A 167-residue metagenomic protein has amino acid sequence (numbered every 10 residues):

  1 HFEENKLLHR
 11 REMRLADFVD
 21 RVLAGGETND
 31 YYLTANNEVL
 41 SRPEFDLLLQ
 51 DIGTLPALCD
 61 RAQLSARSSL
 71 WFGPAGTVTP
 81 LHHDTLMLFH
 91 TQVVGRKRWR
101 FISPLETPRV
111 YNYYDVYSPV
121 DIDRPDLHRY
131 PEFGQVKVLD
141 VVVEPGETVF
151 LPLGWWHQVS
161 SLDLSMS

Functional and structural regions predicted by a protein language model:
H1-T148, W156-S167: N-terminal accessory scaffold of Fe(II)-dependent oxygenases
